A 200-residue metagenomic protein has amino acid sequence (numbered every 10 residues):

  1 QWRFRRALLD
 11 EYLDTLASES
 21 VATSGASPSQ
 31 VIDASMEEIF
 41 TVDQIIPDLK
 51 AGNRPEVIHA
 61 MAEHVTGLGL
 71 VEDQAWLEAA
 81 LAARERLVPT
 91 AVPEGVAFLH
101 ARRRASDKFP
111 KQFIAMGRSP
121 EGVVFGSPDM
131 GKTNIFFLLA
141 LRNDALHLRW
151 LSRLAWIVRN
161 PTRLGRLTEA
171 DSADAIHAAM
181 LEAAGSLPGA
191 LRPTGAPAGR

Functional and structural regions predicted by a protein language model:
Q1-R200: Cytosolic covalent-transfer regions centered on His/Cys nucleophiles that carry phosphoryl or persulfide groups
